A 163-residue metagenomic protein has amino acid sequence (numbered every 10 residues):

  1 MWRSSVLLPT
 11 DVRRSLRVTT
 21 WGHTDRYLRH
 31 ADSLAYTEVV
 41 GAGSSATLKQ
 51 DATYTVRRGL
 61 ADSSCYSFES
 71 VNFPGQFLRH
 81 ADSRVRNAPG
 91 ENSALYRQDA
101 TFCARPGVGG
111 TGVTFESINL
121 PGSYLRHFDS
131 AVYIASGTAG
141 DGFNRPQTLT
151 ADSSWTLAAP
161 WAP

Functional and structural regions predicted by a protein language model:
M1-R3, T47-K49, L95-R97, N144-D152: Extracellular interaction modules
W2-Y36, T53-R84, C103-A131, T150-P163: Extracellular glycan-recognition/adhesion modules and their associated mucin-like linkers
R26, A94-L95: Beta-loop motif signature
A35-T37, S44-D51, V85, N92-A94: General marker for long, soluble alpha-helical cores
T37-E38, R86-A88, Y133-S136: Short hydrophobic/aromatic-rich beta-strand segments that constitute the beta-sheet cores of beta-sandwich/beta-barrel
A100: Flexible, active-site-adjacent loop/turn segments at secondary-structure boundaries
T138-D141: Short, highly charge-biased, low-complexity peptide segments
